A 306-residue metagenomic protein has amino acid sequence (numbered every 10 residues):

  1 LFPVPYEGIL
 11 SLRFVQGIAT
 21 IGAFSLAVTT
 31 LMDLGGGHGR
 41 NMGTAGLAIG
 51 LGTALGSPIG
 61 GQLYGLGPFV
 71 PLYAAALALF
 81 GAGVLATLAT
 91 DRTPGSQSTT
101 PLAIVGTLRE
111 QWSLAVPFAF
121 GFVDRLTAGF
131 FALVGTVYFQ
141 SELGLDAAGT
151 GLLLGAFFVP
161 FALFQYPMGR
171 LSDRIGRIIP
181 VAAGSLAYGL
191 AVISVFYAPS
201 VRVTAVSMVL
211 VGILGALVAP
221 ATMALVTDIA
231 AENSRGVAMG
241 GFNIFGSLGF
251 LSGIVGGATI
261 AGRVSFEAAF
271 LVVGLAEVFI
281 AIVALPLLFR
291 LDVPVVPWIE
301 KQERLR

Functional and structural regions predicted by a protein language model:
L1, I179-S194: Structural signature of the two symmetry-related core transmembrane helices
E7-G22, F122, V203-L217: Hydrophobic core of transmembrane alpha-helices in multi-pass small-molecule transporters, especially MFS/SLC-type
L12-L51, A224-L225: Cytoplasmic helix-loop-helix junction between adjacent transmembrane helices in 12-TM secondary transporters
T44-L88, E267: Helix-loop-helix hairpin linking two adjacent transmembrane segments in secondary transporters
L77-G95, I280-L288: C-terminal membrane-cytosol helix-exit motif in multi-pass small-molecule transporters
T90-F120, E300-R306: Juxtamembrane intracellular "pre-TM" segments in multi-pass secondary transporters
L133-A148: Short amphipathic helix-loop junctions that connect adjacent transmembrane helices in Major Facilitator Superfamily/SLC
S234-V264: A late C-terminal transmembrane helix in Major Facilitator Superfamily
